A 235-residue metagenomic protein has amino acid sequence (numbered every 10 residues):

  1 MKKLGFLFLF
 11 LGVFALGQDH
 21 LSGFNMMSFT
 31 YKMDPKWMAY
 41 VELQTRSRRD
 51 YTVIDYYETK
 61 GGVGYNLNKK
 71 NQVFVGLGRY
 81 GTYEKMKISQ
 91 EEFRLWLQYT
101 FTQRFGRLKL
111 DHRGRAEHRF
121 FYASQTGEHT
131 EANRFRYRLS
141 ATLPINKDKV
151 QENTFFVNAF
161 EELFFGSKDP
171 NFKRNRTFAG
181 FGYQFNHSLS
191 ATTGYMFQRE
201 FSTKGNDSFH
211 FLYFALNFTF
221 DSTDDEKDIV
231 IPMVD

Functional and structural regions predicted by a protein language model:
K3-F14: Sec-dependent N-terminal signal peptides
Q18-G76, Y80-Y83: Start-of-domain marker
D19, P35-K36, K70, R104-L110 (+3 more regions): Short loop/turn motifs that connect adjacent beta-strands in outer-membrane beta-barrel proteins
L21-G23, D55-Y57, E91-L95, H129-Y137 (+2 more regions): Residues that define the transmembrane beta-barrel architecture of outer-membrane proteins
F24-T30, M38-Q44, Q72-G78, D111-E117 (+4 more regions): Transmembrane beta-strands of outer-membrane beta-barrel proteins
M27-Y31, G61-Y65, L97-Q103, A116 (+3 more regions): Residues on the lipid-exposed face of transmembrane beta-strands in outer-membrane beta-barrel proteins
L43-R49, L77-Y83, Q103-F105, A116-F120 (+4 more regions): Transmembrane beta-strands of outer-membrane beta-barrel pores
R113-T192, M196-R199, M233-D235: Outer-membrane beta-barrel transmembrane domain signature
